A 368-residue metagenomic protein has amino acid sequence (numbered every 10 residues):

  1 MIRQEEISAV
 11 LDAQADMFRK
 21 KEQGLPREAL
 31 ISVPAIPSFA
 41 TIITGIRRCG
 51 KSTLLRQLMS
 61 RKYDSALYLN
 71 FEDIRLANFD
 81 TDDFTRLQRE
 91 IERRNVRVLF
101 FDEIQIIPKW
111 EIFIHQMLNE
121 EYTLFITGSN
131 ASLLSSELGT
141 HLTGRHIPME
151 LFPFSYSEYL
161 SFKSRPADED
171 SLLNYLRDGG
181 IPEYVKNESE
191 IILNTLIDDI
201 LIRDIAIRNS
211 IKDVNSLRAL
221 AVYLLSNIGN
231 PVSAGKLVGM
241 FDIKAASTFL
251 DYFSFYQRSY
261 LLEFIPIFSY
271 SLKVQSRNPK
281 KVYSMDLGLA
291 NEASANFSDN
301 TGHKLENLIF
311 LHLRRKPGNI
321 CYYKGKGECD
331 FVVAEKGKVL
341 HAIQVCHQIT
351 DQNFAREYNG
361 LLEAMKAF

Functional and structural regions predicted by a protein language model:
I2-R19, S129-A131, S135-G235: Interdomain motor-coupling "hinge/lid" segment immediately C-terminal to the ATP-binding subdomain of NTP-driven enzymes
D16-I36: Pre-Walker A adenine-sensing motif
I43: Hydrophobic anchor at the beta1->P-loop junction of P-loop NTPases
K51: Conserved lysine of the Walker
L54, L58: Hydrophobic positions on the alpha1 helix immediately C-terminal to the Walker A/P-loop
D64-V98: Short glycine-rich substrate-engagement loop in P-loop NTPases that contacts/grips substrate
F100, T123-S129, E150: Structural recognition of the conserved hydrophobic beta-strand(s) that form the central parallel beta-sheet of P-loop
K186, E190-H341, V345-C346: Accessory nucleic acid-recognition modules appended to NTPase machines
